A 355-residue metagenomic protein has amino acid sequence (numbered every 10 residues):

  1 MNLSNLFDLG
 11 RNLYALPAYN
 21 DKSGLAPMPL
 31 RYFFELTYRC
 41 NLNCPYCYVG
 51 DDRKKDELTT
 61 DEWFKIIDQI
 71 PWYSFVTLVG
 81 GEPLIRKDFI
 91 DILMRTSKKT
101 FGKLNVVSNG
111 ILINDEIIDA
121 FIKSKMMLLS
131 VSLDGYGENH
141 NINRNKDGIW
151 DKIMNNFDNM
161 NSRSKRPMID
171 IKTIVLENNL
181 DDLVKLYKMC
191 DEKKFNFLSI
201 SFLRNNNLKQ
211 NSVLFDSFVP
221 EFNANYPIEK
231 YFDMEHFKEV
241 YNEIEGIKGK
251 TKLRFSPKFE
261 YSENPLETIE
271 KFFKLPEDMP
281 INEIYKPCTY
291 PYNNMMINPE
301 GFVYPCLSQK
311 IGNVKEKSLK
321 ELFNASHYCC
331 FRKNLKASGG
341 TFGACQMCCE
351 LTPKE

Functional and structural regions predicted by a protein language model:
M1-K54, I67-D68, Y261-E283, Y292-N294 (+4 more regions): N-terminal pre-core extensions flanking Radical SAM catalytic domains
N2-L128, E229: Conserved alpha-helical substructure of the radical SAM core
D51, G80, L133, F202 (+1 more regions): Residues that line or immediately flank small-molecule/substrate-binding pockets and catalytic motifs
K54, K310-V314: A short acidic/small-residue loop/turn micro-motif
D88, F202, L307-K310: Short clusters of small/polar residues that mark proteolytic maturation junctions
I118, H140-N141, L319, Y328: A generic structural signal for short hydrophobic patches within well-formed alpha-helices
S124, L128-P299, Y304, V314-K317: Radical SAM enzyme [4Fe-4S]-AdoMet core and its adjacent flexible, acidic and glycine-rich loops/tails across
F342-G343: Extracellular interaction modules
